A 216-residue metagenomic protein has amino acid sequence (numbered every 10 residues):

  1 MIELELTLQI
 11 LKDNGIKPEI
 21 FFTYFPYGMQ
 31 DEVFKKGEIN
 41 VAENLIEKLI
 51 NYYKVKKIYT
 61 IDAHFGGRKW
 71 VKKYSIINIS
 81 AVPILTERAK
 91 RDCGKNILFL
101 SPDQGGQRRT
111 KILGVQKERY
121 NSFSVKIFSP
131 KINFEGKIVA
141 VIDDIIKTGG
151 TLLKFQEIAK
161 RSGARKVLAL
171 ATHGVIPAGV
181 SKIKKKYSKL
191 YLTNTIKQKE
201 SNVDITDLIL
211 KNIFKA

Functional and structural regions predicted by a protein language model:
M1-A216: PRPP-associated nucleotide enzymes
